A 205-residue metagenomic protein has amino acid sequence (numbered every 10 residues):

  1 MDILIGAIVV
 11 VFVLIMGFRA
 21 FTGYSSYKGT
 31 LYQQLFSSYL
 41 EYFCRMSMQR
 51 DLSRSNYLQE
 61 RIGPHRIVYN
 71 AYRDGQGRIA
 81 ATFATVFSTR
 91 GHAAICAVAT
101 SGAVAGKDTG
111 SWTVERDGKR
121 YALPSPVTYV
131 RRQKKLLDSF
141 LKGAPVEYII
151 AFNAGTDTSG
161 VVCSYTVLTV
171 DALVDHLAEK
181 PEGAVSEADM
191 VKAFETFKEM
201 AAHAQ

Functional and structural regions predicted by a protein language model:
M1-A81, V86-H92, A103-G106, R116-Q205: Surface-exposed interaction regions that form or flank ligand-binding interfaces
C96-A99: Residue-level recognition of conserved beta-strand positions in structured domain cores
G110: Active-site-adjacent structural patch at catalytic or cofactor/ligand-binding sites
